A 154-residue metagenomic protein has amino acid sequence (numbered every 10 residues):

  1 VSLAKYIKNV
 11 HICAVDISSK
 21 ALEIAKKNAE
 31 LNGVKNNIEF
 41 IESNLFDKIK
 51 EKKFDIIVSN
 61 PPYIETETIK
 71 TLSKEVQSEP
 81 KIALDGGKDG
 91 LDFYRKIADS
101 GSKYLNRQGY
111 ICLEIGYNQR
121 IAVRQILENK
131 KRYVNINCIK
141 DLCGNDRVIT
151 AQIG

Functional and structural regions predicted by a protein language model:
V1-K70: Conserved SAM/SAH cofactor-binding pocket of Class I
L3, E75-V76, P80, I97-G101: Class I S-adenosylmethionine-dependent transferase superfamily signal
N9, S73-V76, N129-K130: Glycine-rich, phosphate-binding/catalytic loops in enzymes
A29, N60, V76, I97 (+1 more regions): Conserved RecA-like P-loop NTPase ATPase core
E39-I41, I82, N137: Structural signal for short hydrophobic segments within the conserved structured cores of catalytic domains across
Y63-D92: Mobile active-site "lid"/loop adjacent to the S-adenosyl-L-methionine
E67, I153-G154: Short loop segments at secondary-structure junctions
K88-I153: Conserved Class I SAM-dependent methyltransferase catalytic core
